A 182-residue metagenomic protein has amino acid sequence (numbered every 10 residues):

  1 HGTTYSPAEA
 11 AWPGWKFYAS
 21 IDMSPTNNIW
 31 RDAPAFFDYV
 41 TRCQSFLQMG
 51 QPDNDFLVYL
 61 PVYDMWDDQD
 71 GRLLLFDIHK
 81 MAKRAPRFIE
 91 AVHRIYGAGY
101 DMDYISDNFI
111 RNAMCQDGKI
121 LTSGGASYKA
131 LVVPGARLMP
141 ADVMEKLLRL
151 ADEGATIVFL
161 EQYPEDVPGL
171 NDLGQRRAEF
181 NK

Functional and structural regions predicted by a protein language model:
H1-K182: Carbohydrate-binding surfaces of carbohydrate-active enzymes
